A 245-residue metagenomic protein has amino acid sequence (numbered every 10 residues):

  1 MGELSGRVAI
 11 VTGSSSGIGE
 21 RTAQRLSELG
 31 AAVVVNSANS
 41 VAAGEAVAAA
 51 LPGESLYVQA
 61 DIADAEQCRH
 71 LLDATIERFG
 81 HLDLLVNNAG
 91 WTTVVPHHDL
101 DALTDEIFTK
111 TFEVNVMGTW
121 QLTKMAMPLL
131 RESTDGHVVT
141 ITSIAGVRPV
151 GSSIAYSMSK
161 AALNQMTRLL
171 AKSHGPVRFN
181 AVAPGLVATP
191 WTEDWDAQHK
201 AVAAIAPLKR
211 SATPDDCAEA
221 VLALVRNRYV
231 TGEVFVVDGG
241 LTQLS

Functional and structural regions predicted by a protein language model:
V8, S15-S16: Conserved glycine-rich cofactor-binding loop
L29-A46: Conserved glycine-rich Rossmann-like NAD(P)H-binding loop of the short-chain dehydrogenase/reductase
C68, P96-L100, T104-T109, V202: Substrate-binding pocket helix/loop in short-chain dehydrogenase/reductase
T123, S159, T167: Active-site helix of classical SDR
P128, A171-G175: Alpha-helical segment proximal to the catalytic Tyr-Lys
S143: Residue(s) in the substrate-gating loop at a strand-loop-helix junction that position the organic substrate next
T213-V237, T242: C-terminal substrate-recognition "lid" of short-chain dehydrogenase/reductases
